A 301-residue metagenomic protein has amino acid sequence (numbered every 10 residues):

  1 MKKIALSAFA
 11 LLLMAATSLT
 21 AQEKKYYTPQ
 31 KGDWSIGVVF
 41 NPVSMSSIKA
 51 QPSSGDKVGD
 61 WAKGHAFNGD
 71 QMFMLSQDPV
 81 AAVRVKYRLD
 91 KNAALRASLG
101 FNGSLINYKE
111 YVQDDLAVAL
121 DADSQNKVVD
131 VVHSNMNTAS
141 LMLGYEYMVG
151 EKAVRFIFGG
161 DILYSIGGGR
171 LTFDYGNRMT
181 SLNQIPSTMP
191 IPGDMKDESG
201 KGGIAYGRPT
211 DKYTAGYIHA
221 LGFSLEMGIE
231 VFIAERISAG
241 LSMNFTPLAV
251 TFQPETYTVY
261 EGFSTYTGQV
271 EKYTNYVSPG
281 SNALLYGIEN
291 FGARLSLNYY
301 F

Functional and structural regions predicted by a protein language model:
K3, T17, Q30-G32, K91 (+2 more regions): Short coil turns and loop connectors of transmembrane beta-barrels in diderm outer membranes and organellar homologs
A21-D90, L95-S98, A283-Y300: Short glycine/proline- and aromatic-enriched beta-strand/turn motifs that initiate or cap beta-hairpins
P29-K31, M72-D78, V132-S140, G169-L171 (+2 more regions): Transmembrane beta-barrel outer-membrane domains
S35, R88, A94, R155-I157 (+3 more regions): Membrane-spanning beta-strand positions in outer-membrane beta-barrel proteins
M45-Q51, L105-E110, G167-F173, V250-P254 (+1 more regions): Outer-membrane beta-barrel proteins
A62-Q71, S124-S134, E146, P209-A215 (+1 more regions): Extracellular loop and loop/strand-boundary signature of outer-membrane beta-barrel proteins
R84-A205, F223, R294-F301: Gram-negative (and chloroplast) outer-membrane scaffold detector with strong preference for beta-barrel transmembrane
G228, A234-F301: Predominantly the C-terminal beta-signal and adjacent terminal strand-loop region of outer-membrane beta-barrel
